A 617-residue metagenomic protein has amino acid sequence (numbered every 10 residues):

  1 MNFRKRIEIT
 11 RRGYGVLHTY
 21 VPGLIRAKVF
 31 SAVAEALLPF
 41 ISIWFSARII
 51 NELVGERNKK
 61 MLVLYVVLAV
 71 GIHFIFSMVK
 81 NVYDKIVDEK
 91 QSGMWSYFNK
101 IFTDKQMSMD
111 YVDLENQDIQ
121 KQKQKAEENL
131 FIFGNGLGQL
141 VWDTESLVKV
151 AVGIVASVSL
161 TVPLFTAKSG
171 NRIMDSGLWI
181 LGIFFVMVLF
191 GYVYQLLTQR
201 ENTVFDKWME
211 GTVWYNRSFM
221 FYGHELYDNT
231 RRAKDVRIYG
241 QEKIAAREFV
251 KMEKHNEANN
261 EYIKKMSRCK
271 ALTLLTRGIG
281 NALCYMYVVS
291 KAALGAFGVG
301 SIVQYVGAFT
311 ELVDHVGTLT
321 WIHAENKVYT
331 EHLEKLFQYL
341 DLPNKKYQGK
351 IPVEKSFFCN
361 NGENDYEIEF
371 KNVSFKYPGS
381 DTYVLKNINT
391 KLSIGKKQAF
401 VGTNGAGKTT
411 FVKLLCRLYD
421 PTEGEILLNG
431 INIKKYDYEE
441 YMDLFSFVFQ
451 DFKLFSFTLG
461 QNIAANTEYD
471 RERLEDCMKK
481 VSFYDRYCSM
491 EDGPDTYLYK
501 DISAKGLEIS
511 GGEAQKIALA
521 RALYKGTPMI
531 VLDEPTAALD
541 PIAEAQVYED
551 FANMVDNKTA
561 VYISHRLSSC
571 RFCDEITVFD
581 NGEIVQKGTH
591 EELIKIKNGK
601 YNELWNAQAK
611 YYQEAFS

Functional and structural regions predicted by a protein language model:
M1-P39, K59-L64, Y83-I86, N116-A151 (+6 more regions): Membrane-integrated ABC transporters
M1-Y14, S92-G138, W214-N259, T330-P343 (+1 more regions): Extended non-transmembrane interhelical loops and adjacent amphipathic helices of multipass membrane proteins
R26-V79, V150-N202, G295-V299, E475: Transmembrane helix-loop-helix hairpins at lipid-water interfaces of multipass membrane proteins, especially the type-1
L68-K80, M187-G191, K270-M286, G298-W321: Hydrophobic alpha-helical segments in the permease module
R237, Q241, C284, Y305-L342: Cytosolic ends of transmembrane helices, especially the final helix of ABC transmembrane type-1 domains
C416: Helix-to-loop junction immediately C-terminal to a conserved catalytic motif
L427, Y484-I517, G526, Y611-S617: ABC-fold ATPase nucleotide-binding domain signature/coupling loops
G493, E549, R566, R571-S617: C-terminal portion of ABC ATPase nucleotide-binding domains
